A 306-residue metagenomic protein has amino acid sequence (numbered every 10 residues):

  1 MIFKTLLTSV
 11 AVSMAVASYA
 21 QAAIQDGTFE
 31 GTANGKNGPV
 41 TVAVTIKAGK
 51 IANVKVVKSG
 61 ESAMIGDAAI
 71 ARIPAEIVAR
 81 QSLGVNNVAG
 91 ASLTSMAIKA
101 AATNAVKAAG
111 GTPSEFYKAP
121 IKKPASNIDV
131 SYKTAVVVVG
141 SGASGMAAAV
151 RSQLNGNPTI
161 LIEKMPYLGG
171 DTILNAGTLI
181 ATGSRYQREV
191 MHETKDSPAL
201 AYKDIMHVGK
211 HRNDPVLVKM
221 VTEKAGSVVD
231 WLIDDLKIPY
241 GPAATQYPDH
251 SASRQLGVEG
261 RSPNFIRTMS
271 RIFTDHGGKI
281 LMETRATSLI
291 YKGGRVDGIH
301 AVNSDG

Functional and structural regions predicted by a protein language model:
M1-Q21: Gram-negative bacterial Sec-dependent N-terminal signal peptides
A23-P120: Active-site- and interface-proximal helix/loop "cap" or "latch" segments in soluble metabolic and energy-transducing
V78, S82, T103-G111, L154 (+3 more regions): Sec-exported extracytoplasmic/periplasmic mature domains
E115-K133: A short, basic/flexible loop-to-alpha-helix module at the beginning of a structural domain
S131-L161: N-terminal Rossmann-like FAD-binding beta1-loop-alpha1 element of flavoenzymes
Y167-K279, E283-S288, R295: Conserved N-terminal/central alpha/beta ligand/cofactor-binding core
I290-G306: Conserved beta-strand-loop-beta-strand element in the redox core of flavoprotein oxidoreductases
